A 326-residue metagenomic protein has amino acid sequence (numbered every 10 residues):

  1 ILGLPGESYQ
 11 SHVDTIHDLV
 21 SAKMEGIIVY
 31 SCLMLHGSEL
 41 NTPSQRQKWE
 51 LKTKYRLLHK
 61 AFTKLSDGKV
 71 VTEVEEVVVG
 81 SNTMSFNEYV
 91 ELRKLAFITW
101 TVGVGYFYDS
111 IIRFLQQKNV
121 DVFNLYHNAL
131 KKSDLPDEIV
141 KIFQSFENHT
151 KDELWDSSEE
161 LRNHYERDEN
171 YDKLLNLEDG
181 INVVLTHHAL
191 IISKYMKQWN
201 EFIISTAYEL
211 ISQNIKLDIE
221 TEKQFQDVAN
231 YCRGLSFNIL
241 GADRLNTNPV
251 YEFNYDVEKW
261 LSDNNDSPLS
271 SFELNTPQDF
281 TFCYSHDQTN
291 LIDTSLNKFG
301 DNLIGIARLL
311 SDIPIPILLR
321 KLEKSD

Functional and structural regions predicted by a protein language model:
I1-V122, N246-S267, I315-E323: A structural motif corresponding to the C-terminal lobe/cap of the Radical SAM core domain
E7, E25, E39, E50 (+14 more regions): Glutamate identity and glutamate-enriched acidic tracts
H12, H17, H36, H59 (+5 more regions): Histidine (H) residue identity feature
T15, T42, T53, T63 (+13 more regions): Residue-identity detector for threonine
G26, H36, P43-R46, V74-V77 (+6 more regions): Extended interaction regions within the primary functional domain
N87-F202: C-terminal non-catalytic alpha-helical accessory regions
H164-D326: Charge-dense, extended regions
